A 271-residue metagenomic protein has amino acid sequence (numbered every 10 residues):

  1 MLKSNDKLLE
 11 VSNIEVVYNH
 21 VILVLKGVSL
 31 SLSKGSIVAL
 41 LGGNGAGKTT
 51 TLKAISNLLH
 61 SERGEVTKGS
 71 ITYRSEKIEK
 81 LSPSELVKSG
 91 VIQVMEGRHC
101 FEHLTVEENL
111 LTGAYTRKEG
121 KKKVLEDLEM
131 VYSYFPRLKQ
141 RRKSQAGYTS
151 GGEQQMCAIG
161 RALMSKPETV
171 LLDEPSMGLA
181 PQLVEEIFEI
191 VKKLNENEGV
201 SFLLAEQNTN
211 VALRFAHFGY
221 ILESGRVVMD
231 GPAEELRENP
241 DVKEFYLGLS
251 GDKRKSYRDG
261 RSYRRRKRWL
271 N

Functional and structural regions predicted by a protein language model:
L41-G43: The feature captures the beta-strand-to-loop junction immediately N-terminal to the Walker
L58-L59, S70-L86, T116: ABC ATPase NBD Q-loop/coupling interface
L104, T149, A162-L163: ABC ATPase signature
Q145-T149, E153: Conserved ABC ATPase signature
M164-E168: A short, proline-enriched helix->beta-strand linker immediately N-terminal to the Walker B motif in ABC-type P-loop
E185-G199: Helical segment within the ABC ATPase nucleotide-binding domain
G248-N271: ABC ATPase nucleotide-binding domains
